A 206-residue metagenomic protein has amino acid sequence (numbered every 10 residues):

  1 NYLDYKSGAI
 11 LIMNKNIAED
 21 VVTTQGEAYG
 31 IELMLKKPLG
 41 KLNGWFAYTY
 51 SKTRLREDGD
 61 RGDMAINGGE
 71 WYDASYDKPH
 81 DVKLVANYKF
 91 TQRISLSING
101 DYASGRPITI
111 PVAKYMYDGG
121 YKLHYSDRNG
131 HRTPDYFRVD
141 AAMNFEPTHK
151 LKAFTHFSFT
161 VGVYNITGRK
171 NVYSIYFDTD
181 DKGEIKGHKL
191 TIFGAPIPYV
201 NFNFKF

Functional and structural regions predicted by a protein language model:
N1, R93, Y102-G120, R138 (+1 more regions): C-terminal beta-signal and adjacent terminal beta-strands/loops of Gram-negative outer-membrane beta-barrel proteins
Y2-L3, I17-V112: Gram-negative outer-membrane beta-barrel transporters
D4-I10: Glycine-rich phosphate/pyrophosphate-binding loop and adjacent beta-alpha nucleotide/cofactor-binding cores
S7, L55-R56, V172-Y173: Short glycine-/acidic-enriched loop or helix-start segments at secondary-structure transitions that form or flank
M13-D20, E27-Y29, M64-E70, Y121-N129 (+1 more regions): Extracytoplasmic loops and strand-loop junctions of Gram-negative outer membrane beta-barrel proteins
T24-G26, S75-P79, R132-F137, T191-P196: Aromatic-acidic/polar surface patches that form glycan- and anion
K41-N43, T133-M143, N165: Conserved long hydrophobic alpha-helices within structured protein cores
Y125-D140, F206: Outer-membrane beta-barrel transmembrane domain signature
